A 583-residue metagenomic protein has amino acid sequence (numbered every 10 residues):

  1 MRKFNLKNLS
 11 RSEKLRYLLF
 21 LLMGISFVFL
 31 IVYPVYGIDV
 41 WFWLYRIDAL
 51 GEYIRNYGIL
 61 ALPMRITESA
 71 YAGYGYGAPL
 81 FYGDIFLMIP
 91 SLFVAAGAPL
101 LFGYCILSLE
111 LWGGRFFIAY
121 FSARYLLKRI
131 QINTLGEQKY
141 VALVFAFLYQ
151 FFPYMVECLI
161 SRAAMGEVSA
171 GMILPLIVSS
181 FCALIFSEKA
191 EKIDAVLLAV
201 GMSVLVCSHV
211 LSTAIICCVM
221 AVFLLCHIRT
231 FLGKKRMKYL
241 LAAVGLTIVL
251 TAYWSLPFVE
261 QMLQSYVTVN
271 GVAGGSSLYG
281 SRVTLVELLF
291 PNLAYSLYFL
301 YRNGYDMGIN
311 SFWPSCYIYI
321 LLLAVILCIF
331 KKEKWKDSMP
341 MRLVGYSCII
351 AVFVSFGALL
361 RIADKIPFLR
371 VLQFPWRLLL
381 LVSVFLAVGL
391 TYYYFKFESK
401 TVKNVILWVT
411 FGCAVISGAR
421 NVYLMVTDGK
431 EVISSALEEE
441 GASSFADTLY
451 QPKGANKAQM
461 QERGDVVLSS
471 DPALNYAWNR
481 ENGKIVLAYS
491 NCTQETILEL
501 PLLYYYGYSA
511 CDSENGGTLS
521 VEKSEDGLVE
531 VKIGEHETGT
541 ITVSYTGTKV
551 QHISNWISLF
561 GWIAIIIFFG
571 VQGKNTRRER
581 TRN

Functional and structural regions predicted by a protein language model:
F4, L9, Q459-N583: Active-site-proximal, structured, solvent-exposed surfaces of multi-pass membrane proteins that position macromolecular
S26-L127, Q131-I173, V204, V210-L211: Active-site lumenal/periplasmic loops and adjacent helix-entry segments of GT-C-fold, multi-pass membrane
S26-V35, Y53-I59, V141-R162, L250-Y266 (+4 more regions): Membrane-interface helix-loop junctions at the exits of transmembrane helices
P175-D194: Membrane-interface transmembrane helices that cradle and orient dolichyl/undecaprenyl
S180, D194-H209, A243-V249, I350: Membrane-interface alpha helices of multi-pass inner-membrane proteins
I215-I248, L327-W335: Perimembrane helix-loop-helix junctions
Y239, V244-F330, S434-Q459, R463-D465 (+2 more regions): Periplasmic/ER-lumenal interhelical loops and adjacent helix-loop junctions in multi-pass membrane proteins
P314-M341, I349-I350, I567: Hydrophobic, aromatic-rich transmembrane alpha-helices and their immediate juxtamembrane boundary segments
